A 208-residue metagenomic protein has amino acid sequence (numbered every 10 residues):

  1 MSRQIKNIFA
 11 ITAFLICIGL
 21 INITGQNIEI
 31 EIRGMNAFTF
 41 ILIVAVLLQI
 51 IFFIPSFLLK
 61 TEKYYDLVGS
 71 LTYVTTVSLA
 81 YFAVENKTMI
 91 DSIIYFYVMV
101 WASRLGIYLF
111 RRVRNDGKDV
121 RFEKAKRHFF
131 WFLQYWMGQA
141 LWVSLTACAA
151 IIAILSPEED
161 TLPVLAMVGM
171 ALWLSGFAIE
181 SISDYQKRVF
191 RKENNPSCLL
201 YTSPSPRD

Functional and structural regions predicted by a protein language model:
M1-L199: Membrane-anchoring alpha-helices and their flanking helix-loop junctions
Y201-D208: Conserved small/polar residues in nucleotide/adenosyl-binding loops
